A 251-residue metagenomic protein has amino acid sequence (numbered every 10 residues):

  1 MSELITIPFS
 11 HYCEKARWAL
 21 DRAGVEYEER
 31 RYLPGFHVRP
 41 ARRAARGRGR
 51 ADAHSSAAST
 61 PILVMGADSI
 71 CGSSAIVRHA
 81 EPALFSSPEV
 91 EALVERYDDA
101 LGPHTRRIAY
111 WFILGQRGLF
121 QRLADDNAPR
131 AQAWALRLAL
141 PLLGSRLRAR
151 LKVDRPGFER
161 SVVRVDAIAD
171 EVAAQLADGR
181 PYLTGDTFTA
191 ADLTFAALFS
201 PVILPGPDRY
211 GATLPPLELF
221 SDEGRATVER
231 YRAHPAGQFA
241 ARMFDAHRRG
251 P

Functional and structural regions predicted by a protein language model:
M1-A133, H247-G250: GST-like domain detector, emphasizing the conserved glutathione-binding G-site in the N-terminal thioredoxin-like
L4-H11, V64-D68, L93, Y97 (+3 more regions): Conserved aromatic-histidine-acidic binding/catalytic patches
Y12, T60, T194-F195, A240-M243: Long, contiguous hydrophobic alpha-helical segments, chiefly transmembrane helices and signal peptides
A57-S59, L147-A149, A174, L219-S221: Short acidic (Asp/Glu) and glycine-rich catalytic loops that position anionic groups and cofactors
L101-T213: GST-like fold's C-terminal all-alpha helical module
L198-G250: Short His-centered aromatic/hydrophobic patch
